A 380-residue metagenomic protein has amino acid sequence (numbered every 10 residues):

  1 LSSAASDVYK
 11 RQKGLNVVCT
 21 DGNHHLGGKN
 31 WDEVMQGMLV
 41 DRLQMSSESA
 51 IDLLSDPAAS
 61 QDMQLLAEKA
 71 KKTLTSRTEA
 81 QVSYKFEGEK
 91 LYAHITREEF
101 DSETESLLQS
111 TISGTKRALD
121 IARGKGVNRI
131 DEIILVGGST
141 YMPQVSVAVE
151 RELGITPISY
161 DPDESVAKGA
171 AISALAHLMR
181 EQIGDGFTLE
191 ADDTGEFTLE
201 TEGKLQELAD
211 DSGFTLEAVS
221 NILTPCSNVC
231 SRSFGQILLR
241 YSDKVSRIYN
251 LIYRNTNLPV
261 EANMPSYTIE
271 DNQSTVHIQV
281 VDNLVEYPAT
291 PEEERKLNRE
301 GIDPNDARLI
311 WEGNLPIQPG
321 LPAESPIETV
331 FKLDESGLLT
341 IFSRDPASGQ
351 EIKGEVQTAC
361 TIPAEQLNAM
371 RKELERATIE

Functional and structural regions predicted by a protein language model:
L1-A5, Y9: Single conserved hydrophobic/aromatic residue that forms the stacking wall/gate of nucleotide- or nucleobase-binding
S6-D7, K72, Q182: Metal-dependent DNA phosphodiester-chemistry modules and their immediately adjacent helices/loops in DNA-processing
K10-K13, L91-E105, T188-E380: Acidic low-complexity intrinsically disordered segments
K10-Q12, N16, G22-R151, G235 (+3 more regions): Gly/charged contiguous loops adjacent to phosphate- or pyrophosphate-bearing nucleotide/cofactor binding elements
G27-G28, D32, P162-A174, V229-F234: Conserved A3 ("GATE") glycine/threonine-rich loop of ANL adenylate-forming enzymes
D41, M45, R151, I172-I183 (+1 more regions): Short, well-ordered loop/turn and helix-capping segments at boundaries between secondary-structure elements and domains
S49-A50, R117-R123, H177-G186, S220-N221 (+3 more regions): Active-site phosphate-binding and catalytic loops of NTP-dependent enzymes
S146-A171, L175-A176: Conserved phosphate-binding/catalytic loops in two-lobed NTP-binding clefts
